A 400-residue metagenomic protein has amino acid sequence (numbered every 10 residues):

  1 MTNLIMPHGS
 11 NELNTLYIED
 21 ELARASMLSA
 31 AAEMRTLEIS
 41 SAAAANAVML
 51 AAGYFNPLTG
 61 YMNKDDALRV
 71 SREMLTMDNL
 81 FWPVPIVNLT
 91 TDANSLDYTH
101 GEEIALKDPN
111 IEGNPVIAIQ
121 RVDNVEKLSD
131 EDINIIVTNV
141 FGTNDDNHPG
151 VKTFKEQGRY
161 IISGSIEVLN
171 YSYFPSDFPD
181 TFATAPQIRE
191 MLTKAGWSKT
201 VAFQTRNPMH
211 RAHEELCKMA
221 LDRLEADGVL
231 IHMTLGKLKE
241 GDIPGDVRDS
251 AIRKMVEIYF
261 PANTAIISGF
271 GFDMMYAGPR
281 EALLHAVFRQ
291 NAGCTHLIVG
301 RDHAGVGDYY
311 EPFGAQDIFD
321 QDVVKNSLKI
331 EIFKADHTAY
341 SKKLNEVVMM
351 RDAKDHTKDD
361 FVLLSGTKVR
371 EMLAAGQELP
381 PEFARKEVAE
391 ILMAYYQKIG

Functional and structural regions predicted by a protein language model:
M1-G400: Active-site cores that bind ATP or allylic diphosphates and position pyrophosphate for catalysis
